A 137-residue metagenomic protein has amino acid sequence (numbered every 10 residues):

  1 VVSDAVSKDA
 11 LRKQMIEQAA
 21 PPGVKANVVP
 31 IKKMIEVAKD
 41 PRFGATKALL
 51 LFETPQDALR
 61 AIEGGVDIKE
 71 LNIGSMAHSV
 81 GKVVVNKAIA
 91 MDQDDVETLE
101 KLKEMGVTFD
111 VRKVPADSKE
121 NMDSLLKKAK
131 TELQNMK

Functional and structural regions predicted by a protein language model:
V1-G23: Long, hydrophobic N-terminal alpha-helical segment
L11, V37-A38, R60, V80-N86: Short, charged, surface-exposed secondary-structure boundary motifs
I16-A20, A45, I89, K128-A129: Short, hinge-like loop/turn segments at secondary-structure boundaries
A20, I62, K103: Anion (oxyanion) recognition and catalysis
K25-A26, A90: Long, C-terminal-biased catalytic regions of enzyme "large/alpha" subunits
A26-S75: Ordered, amphipathic secondary-structure segments that act as subunit-interaction surfaces in large macromolecular
P55, V66-K137: Glycine-rich, aromatic-bearing surface loops/beta-hairpins
